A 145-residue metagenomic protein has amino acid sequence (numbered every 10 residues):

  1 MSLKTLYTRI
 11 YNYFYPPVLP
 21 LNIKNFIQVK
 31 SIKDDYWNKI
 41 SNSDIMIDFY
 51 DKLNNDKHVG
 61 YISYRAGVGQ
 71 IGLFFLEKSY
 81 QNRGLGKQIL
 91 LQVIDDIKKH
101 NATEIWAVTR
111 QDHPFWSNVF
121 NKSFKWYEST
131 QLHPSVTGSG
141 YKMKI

Functional and structural regions predicted by a protein language model:
M1-P16: Short hydrophobic helices that act as membrane-entry/anchoring signals
F14, L19-N54: Active-site rim helix/loop that mediates acceptor-substrate recognition in acyltransferases
N55-Y61, G69: Glycine-rich phosphate/pyrophosphate-binding loop shared by adenosine-nucleotide-utilizing enzymes
G67-K78: Conserved acetyl-CoA binding element of GNAT-fold acetyltransferases
N82-D95: Conserved acetyl-CoA-binding loop-helix of GNAT-fold acetyltransferases
I97-Q111: Conserved GNAT acetyl-CoA-binding A-motif
R110-H133: Conserved active-site alpha-helix within GNAT-family acetyltransferase domains
S129-I145: C-terminal "cap" of GNAT-fold acetyltransferases
